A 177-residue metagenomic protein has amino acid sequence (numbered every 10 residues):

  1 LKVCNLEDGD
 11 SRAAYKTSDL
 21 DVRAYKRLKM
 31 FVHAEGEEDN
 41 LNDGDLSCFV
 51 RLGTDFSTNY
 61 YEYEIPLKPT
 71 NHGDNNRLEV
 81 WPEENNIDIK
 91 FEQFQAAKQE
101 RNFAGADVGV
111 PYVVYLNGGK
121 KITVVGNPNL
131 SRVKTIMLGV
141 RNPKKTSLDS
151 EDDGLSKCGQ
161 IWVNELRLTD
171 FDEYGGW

Functional and structural regions predicted by a protein language model:
L1-W177: Beta-rich carbohydrate-recognition modules and glycan-binding surfaces
